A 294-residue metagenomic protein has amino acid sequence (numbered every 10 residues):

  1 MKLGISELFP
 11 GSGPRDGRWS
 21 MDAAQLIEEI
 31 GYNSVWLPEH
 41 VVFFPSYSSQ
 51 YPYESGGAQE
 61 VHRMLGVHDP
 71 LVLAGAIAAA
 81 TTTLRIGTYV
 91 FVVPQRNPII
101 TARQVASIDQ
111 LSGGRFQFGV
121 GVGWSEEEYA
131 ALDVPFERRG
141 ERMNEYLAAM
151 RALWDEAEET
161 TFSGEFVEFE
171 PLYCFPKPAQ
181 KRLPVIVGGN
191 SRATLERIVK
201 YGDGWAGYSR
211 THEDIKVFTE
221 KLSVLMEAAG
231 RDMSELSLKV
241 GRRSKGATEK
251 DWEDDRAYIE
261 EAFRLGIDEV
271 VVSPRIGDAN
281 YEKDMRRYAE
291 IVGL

Functional and structural regions predicted by a protein language model:
M1-L294: Active-site-adjacent structural elements that line small-molecule/cofactor binding pockets in enzymes
